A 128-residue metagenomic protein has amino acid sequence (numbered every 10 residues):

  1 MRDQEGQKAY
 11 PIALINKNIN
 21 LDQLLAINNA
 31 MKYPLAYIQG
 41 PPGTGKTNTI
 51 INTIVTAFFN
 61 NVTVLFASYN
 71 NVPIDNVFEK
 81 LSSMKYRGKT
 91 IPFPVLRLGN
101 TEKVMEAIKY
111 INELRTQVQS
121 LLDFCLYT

Functional and structural regions predicted by a protein language model:
M1-N29, V104-I108, N112-L121: Pre-P-loop entry segment of helicase/translocase ATPase cores
D3, G40-P42, L96: Generic detector of intrinsically disordered, low-complexity, polar/charged segments
K8-A13, L35-Q39, F58-V64: Glycine- and acidic
L14-A26, P41-N48, L65-V72: Alpha-helix capping and helix-loop boundary segments enriched in small/acidic/polar residues
N18, I27-L35, T56-N60: Phosphate-binding P-loop
Y33-T53: Walker A/P-loop
T53, N60-L65, Y69-T128: Alpha-helical nucleic-acid-binding subdomain of P-loop helicases immediately C-terminal to the Walker A/P-loop
